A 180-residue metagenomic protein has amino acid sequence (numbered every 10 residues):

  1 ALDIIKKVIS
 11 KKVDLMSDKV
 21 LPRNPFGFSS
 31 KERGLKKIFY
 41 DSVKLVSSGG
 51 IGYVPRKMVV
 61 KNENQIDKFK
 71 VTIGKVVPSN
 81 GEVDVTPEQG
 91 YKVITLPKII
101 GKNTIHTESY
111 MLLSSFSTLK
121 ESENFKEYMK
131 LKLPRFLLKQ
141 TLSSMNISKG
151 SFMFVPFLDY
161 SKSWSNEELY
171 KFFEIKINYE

Functional and structural regions predicted by a protein language model:
A1-Y179: C-terminal substrate-recognition regions of SAM-dependent nucleic acid methyltransferases
